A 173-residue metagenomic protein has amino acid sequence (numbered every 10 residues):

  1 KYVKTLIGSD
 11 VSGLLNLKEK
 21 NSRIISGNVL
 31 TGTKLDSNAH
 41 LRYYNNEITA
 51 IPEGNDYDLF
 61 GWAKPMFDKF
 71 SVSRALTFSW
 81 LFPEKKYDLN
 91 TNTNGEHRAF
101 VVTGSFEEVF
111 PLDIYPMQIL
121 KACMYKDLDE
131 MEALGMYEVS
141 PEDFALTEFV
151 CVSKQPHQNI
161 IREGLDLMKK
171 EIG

Functional and structural regions predicted by a protein language model:
K1-G173: Redox cofactor-anchoring modules in respiratory/redox and cofactor-processing assemblies
